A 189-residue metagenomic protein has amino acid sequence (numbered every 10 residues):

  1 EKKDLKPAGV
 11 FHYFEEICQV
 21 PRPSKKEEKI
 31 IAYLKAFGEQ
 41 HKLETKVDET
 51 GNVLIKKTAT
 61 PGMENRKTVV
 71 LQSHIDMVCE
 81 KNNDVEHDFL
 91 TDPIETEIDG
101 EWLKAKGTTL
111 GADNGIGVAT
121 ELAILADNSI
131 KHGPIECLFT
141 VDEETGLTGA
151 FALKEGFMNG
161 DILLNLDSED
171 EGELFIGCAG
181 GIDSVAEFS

Functional and structural regions predicted by a protein language model:
K2-E101: Acidic/His- and Gly-rich active-site-bordering loop/insert found across diverse amide/peptide-bond hydrolases
H12-E16, Y33-A36, T120-A123, A152 (+1 more regions): Alpha-helical scaffold segments in soluble metabolic enzymes
E15-Q19, P23, E39-E44, A126-H132 (+4 more regions): Generic secondary-structure signature for well-ordered alpha-helical cores
Q19, V70, K104, N165 (+1 more regions): Conserved beta-strand segments that form the floor/walls of ligand-binding pockets within enzyme and binding domains
V20, S24, K104-D113, E173-L174: Flexible, glycine/proline-enriched loop segments at strand-loop-helix junctions that form or flank small-ligand binding
H41, K56-T58, I124, G149-A152: A generic local structural motif
I55, H132-S189: Histidine/acidic-residue-rich, glycine-tolerant segments that coordinate divalent metal ions
M63-F139, E143-E144, A150-D161: Active-site metal-coordination/substrate-binding segment of hydrolases, especially metallo-dependent peptidases
